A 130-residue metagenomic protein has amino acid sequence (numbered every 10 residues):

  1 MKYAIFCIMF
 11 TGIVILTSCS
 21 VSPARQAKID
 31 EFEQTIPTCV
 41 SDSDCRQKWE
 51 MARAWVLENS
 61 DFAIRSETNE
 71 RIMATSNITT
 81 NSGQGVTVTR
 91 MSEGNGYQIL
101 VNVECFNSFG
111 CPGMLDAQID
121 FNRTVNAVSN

Functional and structural regions predicted by a protein language model:
M1-M9: Bacterial N-terminal signal peptides that target proteins for export
I15-S18: C-terminal motif of bacterial Sec signal peptides marking the signal peptidase cleavage site
S20-N130: Ser/Thr-rich, low-complexity intrinsically disordered terminal regions
